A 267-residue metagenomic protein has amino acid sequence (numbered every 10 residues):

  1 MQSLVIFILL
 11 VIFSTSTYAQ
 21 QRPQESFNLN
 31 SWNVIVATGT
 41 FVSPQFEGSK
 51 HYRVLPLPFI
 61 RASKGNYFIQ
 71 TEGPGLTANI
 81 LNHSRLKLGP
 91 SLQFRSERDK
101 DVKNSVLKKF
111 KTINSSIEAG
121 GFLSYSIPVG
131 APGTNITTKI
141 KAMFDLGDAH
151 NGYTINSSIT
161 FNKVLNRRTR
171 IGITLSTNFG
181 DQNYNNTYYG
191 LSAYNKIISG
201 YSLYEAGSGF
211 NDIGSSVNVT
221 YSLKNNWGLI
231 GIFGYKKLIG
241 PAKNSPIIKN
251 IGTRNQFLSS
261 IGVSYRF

Functional and structural regions predicted by a protein language model:
M1-N30, G252: Cleavable N-terminal export/targeting peptides
Q20-N33, G48, Y67-L86, P128-I136 (+3 more regions): Short loop/turn motifs that connect adjacent beta-strands in outer-membrane beta-barrel proteins
W32, Y52-P58, S84, I113-A119 (+3 more regions): Residues that define the transmembrane beta-barrel architecture of outer-membrane proteins
W32-T38, P58, I69, L86-P90 (+6 more regions): Transmembrane beta-strands of outer-membrane beta-barrel proteins
I35-F41, R98-N104, T134-K141, S192-Y201 (+1 more regions): Flexible, solvent-exposed coil segments and beta strand-coil junctions, predominantly the extracellular/periplasmic
V36-P44, Y67-T77, N104-K108, N135-L146: Transmembrane beta-strand segments that form the barrel wall of outer-membrane beta-barrel proteins
T38-V42, P58-K64, L76-I80, G121-Y125 (+6 more regions): Residues on the lipid-exposed face of transmembrane beta-strands in outer-membrane beta-barrel proteins
V129, L146-G228, K236-K243, K249-N250 (+1 more regions): Outer-membrane beta-barrel transmembrane domain signature
